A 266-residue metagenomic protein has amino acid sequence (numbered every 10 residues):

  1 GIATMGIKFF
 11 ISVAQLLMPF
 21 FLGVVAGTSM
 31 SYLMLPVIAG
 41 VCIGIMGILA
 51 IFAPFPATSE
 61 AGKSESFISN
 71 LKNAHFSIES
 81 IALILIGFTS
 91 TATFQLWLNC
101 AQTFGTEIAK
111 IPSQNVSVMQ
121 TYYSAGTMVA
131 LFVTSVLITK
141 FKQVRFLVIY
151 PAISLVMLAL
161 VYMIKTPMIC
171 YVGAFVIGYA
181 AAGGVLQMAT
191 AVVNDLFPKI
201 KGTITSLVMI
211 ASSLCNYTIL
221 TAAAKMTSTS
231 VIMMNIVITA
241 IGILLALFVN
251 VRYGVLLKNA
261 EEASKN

Functional and structural regions predicted by a protein language model:
A3-F55: Helix-loop-helix hairpin linking two adjacent transmembrane segments in secondary transporters
A26, A130-Q143: Helix-to-loop junctions at the C-terminal end of transmembrane segments in multipass secondary transporters
A57-L83: Juxtamembrane intracellular "pre-TM" segments in multi-pass secondary transporters
I78-S124: Extracytoplasmic gate region of multi-pass secondary transporters
R145-L160: Structural signature of the two symmetry-related core transmembrane helices
I169-G184: Hydrophobic core of transmembrane alpha-helices in multi-pass small-molecule transporters, especially MFS/SLC-type
G183-F197: Intracellular juxtamembrane helix-capping segments at the cytosolic ends of symmetry-related transmembrane helices
N194-S228: A late C-terminal transmembrane helix in Major Facilitator Superfamily
